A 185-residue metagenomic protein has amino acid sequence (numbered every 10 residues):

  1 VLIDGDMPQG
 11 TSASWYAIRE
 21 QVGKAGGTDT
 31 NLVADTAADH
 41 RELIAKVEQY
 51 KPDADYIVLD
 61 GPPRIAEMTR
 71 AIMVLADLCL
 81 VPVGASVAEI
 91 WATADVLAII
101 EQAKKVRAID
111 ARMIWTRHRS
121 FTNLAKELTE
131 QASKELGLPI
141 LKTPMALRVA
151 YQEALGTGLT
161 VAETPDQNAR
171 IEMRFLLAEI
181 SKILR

Functional and structural regions predicted by a protein language model:
V1-V58, P63, E67, K105 (+2 more regions): P-loop/Walker-type NTP enzyme "switch/lid" segment
L2-I3, L59, V81, M113-W115: Structural beta-sheet core signal
A66-V87: Inter-motif core of Ras-like GTPase G domains
T93-R107: Conserved C-terminal guanine-recognition region of P-loop GTPase G domains, centered on the G4
R119-F121, L128-L159: Beta-strand-loop-alpha "switch" segments that mediate conformational coupling across diverse proteins
Y151-R174: Inter-lobe coupling/hinge region of RecA-like P-loop helicase motors
I180-R185: Short, hydrophobic alpha-helical segments
